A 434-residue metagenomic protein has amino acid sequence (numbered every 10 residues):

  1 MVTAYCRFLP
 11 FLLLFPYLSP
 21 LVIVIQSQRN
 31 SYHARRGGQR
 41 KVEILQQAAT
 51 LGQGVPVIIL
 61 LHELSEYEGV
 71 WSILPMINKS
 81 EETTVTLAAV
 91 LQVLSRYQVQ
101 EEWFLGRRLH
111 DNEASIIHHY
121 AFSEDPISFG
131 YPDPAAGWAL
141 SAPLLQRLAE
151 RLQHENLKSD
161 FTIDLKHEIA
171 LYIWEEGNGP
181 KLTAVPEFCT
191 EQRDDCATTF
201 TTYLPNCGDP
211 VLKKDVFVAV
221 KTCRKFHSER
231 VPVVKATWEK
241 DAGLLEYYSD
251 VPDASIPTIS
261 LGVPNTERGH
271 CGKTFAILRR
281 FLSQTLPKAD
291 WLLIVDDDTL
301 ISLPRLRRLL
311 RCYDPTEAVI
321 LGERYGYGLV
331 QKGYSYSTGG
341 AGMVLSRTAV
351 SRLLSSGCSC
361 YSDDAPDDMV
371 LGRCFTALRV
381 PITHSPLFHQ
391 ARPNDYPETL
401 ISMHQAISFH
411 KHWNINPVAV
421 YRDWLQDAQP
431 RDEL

Functional and structural regions predicted by a protein language model:
M1-L434: Secretory-pathway lumenal glyco-enzymes, predominantly type II signal-anchor Golgi glycosyltransferases
